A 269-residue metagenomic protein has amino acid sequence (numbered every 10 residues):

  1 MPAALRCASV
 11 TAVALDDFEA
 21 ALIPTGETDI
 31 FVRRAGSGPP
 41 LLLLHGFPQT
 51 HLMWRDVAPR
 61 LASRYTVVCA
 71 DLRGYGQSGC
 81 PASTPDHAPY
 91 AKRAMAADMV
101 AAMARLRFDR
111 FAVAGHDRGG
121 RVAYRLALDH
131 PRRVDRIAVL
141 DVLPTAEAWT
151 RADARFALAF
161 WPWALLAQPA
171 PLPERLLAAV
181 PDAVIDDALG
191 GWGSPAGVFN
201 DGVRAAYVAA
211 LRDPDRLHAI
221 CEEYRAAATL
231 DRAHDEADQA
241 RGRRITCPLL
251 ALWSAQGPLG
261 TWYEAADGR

Functional and structural regions predicted by a protein language model:
P2-A21, T28-I30, P40, V68 (+2 more regions): Flexible "cap/lid" subdomain of the alpha/beta-hydrolase fold that forms the substrate-access gate
T25-G26, R34-A35: Active-site beta-strand termini and strand-to-loop segments that position acidic
G36, R55-A58, G79, T150: Short, flexible helix/strand-to-coil boundary loops that buttress conserved ligand/catalytic motifs in alpha/beta
P39-H45: Short beta-strand element of the alpha/beta-hydrolase
P48-D56, V67: Serine-hydrolase catalytic-loop signature spanning alpha/beta hydrolases and amidase-signature enzymes
M53, L72-Y75: Recognition helices and adjacent regulatory flanks at domain boundaries
D56-Y65, R105: A short, Lys/Arg-enriched amphipathic alpha-helix followed by its capping loop at the start of a domain
